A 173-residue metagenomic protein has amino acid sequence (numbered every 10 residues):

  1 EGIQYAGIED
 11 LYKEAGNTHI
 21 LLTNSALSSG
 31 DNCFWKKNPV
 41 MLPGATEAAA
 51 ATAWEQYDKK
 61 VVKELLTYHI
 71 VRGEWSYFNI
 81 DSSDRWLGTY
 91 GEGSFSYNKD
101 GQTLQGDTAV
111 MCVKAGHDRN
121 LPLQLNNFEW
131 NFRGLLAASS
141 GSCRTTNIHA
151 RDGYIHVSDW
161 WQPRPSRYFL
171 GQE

Functional and structural regions predicted by a protein language model:
E1-E9, T18, N24-S25, S29-N32: Acidic/polar, low-complexity intrinsically disordered N-terminal segments immediately downstream of a Sec signal
E14-N17, V61, A150: Extracytoplasmic
I20-L21, F34-P39, P43, I155-H156: Intrinsically disordered, glycine/charged-rich N-terminal periplasmic/extracytoplasmic linker segments that lie
I20-S29, C112, T146-R167: FKBP-type peptidyl-prolyl cis-trans isomerase
D31-F34, F169: Short, solvent-exposed loop/turn and secondary-structure capping segments
N38-R144, Y168-Q172: Aromatic/histidine-rich interaction motifs
